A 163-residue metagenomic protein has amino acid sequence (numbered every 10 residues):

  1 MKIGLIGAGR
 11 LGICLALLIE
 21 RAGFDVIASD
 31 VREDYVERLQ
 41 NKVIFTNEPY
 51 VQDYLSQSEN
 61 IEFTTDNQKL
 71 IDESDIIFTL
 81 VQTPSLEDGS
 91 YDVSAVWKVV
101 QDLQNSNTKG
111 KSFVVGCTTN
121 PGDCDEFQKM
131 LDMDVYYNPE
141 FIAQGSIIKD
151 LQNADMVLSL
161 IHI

Functional and structural regions predicted by a protein language model:
M1-V43: NAD(P)+-binding Rossmann beta1-loop-alpha1 motif at the extreme N-terminus of oxidoreductases
D25, V31-S74, T83-S90: Conserved N-terminal Rossmann-fold NAD(P) cofactor-binding segment
S74, A154-D155: Short, well-ordered alpha-helix to beta-strand connector turns
I77-F78: N-terminal Rossmann-like NAD(P) cofactor-binding module of classical short-chain dehydrogenase/reductase
P84-S146: Rossmann-like NAD(P)(H) cofactor-binding subdomain of soluble oxidoreductases
K149-Q152: Solvent-exposed alpha-helices and their adjacent loops that cap or buttress functional pockets in soluble metabolic
I161-I163: Conserved small/polar residues in nucleotide/adenosyl-binding loops
